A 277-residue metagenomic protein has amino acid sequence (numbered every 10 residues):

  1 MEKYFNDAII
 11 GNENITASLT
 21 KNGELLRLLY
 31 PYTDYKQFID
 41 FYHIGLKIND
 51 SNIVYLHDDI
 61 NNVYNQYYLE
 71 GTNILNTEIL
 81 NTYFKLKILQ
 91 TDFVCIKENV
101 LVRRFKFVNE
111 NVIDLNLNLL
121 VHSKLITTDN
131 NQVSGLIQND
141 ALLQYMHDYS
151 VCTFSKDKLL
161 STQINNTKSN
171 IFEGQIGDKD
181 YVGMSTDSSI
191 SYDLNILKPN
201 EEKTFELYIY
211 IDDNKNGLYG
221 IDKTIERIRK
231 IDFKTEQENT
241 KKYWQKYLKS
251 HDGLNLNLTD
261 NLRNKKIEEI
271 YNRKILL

Functional and structural regions predicted by a protein language model:
M1-K265: Terminal accessory carbohydrate-recognition/targeting modules of carbohydrate-active enzymes
R273-L277: Glycine-rich, acidic and aromatic/proline-enriched surface loops and short helix-turn segments that act as binding
